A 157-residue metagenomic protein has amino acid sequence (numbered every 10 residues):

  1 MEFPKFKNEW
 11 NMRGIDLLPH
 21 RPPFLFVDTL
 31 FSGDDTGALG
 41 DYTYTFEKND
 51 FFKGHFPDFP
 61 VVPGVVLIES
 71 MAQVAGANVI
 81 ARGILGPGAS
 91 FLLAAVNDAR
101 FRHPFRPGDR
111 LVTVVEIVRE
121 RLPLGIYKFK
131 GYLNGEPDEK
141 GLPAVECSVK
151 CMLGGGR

Functional and structural regions predicted by a protein language model:
M1-S32, A38, V149-M152: Flexible, low-complexity linker/boundary loops enriched in proline and small hydrophobic residues that flank enzymatic
E2-K7, V74-I117, E146-C151: Hydrophobic beta-strand-centered segment that forms part of the acyl-chain substrate-binding groove
I15, D58, F101-H103: Beta-strand-rich interaction surfaces with strong enrichment in secreted/lumenal proteins
P22-V62: Catalytic strand-loop segment that frames the active site of acyl-thioester-processing enzymes
F24-F26, L111, G125-Y127: Hydrophobic core residues within well-ordered beta-strands of beta-rich domains
T29, D41-T43, V114-E116, K130-Y132 (+1 more regions): Residue-level recognition of well-ordered beta-strand positions that form the cores of beta-sheet-rich folds across
G54-P63, I68-A77, L93: Compact, glycine-rich, soluble single-domain proteins
E120, L124-R157: Mixed-charge, glycine-accented linear interaction segment located at domain edges/termini
